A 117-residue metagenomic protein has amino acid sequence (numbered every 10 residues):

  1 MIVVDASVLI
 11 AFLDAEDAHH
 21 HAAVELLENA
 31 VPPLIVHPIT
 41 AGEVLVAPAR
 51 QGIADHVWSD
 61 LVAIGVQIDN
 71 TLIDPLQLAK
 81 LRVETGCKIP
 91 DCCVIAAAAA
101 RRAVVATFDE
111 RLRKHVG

Functional and structural regions predicted by a protein language model:
I2, H21-T85, C93-V104, H115-G117: PIN-domain endoribonuclease scaffold, especially VapC-family toxins
I2-V8: Asp-based phosphoryl-transfer active-site loop
L9-I10, A41, L112-R113: A generic structural signal for short hydrophobic patches within well-formed alpha-helices
I10-A11, V46: Active-site micro-motifs of SAM-dependent methyltransferase domains
F12-L13, V116: Activation segment
A15-A18: Short, conserved catalytic or interaction motifs in soluble domains
F108: Conserved acidic donor-binding loop of glycosyltransferase catalytic domains
